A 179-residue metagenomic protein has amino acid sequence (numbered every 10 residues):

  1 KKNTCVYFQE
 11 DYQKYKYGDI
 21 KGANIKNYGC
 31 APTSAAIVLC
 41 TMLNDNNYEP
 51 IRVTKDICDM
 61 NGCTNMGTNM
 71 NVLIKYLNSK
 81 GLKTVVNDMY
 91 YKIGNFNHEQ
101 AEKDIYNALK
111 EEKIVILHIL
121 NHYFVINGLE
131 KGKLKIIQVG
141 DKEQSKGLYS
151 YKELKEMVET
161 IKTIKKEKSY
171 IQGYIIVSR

Functional and structural regions predicted by a protein language model:
K1-M66: Active-site-adjacent structural segments surrounding the nucleophilic cysteine of cysteine proteases and isopeptidases
T4, L43-R179: Conserved active-site-adjacent core of cysteine acyl-enzyme catalytic domains
